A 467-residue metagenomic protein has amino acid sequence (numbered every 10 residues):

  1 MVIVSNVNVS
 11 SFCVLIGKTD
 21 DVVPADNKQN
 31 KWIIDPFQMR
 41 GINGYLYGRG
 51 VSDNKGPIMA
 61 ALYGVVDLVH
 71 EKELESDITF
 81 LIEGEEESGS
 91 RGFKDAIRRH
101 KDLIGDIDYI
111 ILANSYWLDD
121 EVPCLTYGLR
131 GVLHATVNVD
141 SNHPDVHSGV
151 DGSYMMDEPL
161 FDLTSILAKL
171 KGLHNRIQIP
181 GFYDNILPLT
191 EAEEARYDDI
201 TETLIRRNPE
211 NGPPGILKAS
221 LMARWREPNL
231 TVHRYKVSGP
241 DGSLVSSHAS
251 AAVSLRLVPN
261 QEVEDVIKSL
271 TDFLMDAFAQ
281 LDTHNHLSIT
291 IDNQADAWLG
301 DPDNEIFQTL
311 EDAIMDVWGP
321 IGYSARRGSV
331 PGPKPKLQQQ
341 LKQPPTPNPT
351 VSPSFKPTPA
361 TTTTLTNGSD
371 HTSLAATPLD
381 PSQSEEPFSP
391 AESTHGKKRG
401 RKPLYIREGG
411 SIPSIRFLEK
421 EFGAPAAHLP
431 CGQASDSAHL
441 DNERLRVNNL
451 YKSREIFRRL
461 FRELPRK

Functional and structural regions predicted by a protein language model:
M1-R49, L68-L74, V253: Acidic/His- and Gly-rich active-site-bordering loop/insert found across diverse amide/peptide-bond hydrolases
V9-C13, N43, L74-I78, L103-D108 (+2 more regions): Short coil/turn connectors at secondary-structure junctions
T19-V22, Y45, L81-S90, A113-L118 (+3 more regions): Acidic, glycine-rich active-site loops and adjacent beta-strand->loop/helix elements that engage anionic groups
I34, E75, D106, G128-H134 (+2 more regions): Short, solvent-exposed loop/turn segments at the edges of secondary structure
L46-M59, E87, D157, R444-Y451: Short, conserved micro-motifs enriched in small and acidic residues
S52-G128: Acidic/histidine-rich catalytic neighborhood of metal-dependent amide-processing enzymes
Y63-V69, S165-K169, R459-R462: Short glycine/serine- and small hydrophobic-enriched flexible loop segments
D120, H134-T136, D140-R444, N448 (+1 more regions): Metal-dependent amide/peptide-bond hydrolase catalytic core, centered on the "pita-bread" metallohydrolase fold
